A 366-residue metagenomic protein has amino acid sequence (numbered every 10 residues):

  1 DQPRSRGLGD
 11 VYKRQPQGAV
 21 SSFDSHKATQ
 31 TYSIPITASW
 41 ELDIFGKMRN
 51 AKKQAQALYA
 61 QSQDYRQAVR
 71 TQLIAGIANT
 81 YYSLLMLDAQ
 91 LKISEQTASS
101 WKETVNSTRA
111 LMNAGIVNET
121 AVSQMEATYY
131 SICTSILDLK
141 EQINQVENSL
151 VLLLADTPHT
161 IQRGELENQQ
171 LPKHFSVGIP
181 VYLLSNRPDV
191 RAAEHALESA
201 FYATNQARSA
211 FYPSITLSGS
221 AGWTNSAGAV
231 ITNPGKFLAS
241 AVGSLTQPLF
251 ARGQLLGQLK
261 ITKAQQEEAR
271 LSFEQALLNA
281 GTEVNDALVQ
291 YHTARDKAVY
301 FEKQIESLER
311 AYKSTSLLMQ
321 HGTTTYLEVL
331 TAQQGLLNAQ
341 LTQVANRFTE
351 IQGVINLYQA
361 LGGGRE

Functional and structural regions predicted by a protein language model:
D1-Y12: Single conserved hydrophobic/aromatic residue that forms the stacking wall/gate of nucleotide- or nucleobase-binding
D10-T37, T160-S176, Y182, N205 (+1 more regions): Small/polar, glycine/serine/threonine/aspartate-rich low-complexity segments that form flexible
L42-R70, T120-Q124, R191-H195, N205-Y212 (+3 more regions): Sec/SRP-type N-terminal targeting helices
M48, A57, D64-I179, Q290 (+4 more regions): Periplasmic alpha-helical coiled-coil/stalk elements that build and connect Gram-negative outer-membrane
M112-I116, M319-T323, A360-G364: A short glycine-centered flexible hinge/capping loop motif at secondary-structure junctions
P158, L171, T342-E366: Acidic, low-complexity, intrinsically disordered peripheral segments
N168-E198, P248-L249, L277, L288 (+2 more regions): Bacterial Sec-pathway N-terminal export signals of envelope proteins
